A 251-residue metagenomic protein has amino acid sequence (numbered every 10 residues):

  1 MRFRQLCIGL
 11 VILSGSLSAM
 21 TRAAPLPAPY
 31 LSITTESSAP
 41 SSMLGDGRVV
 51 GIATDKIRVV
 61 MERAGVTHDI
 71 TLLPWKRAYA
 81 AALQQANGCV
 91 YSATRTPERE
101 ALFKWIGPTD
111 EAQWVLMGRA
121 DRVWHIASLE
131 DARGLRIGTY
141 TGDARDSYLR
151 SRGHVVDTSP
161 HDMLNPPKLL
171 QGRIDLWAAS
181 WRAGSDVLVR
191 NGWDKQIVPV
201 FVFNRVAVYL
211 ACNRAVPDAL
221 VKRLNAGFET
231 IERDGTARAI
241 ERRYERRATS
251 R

Functional and structural regions predicted by a protein language model:
A19, T67, A144-P160, K195 (+1 more regions): Ligand-binding clefts/hinges and TM-proximal coupling segments of bilobed small-molecule sensing domains
A24-L102, T139, R243: Extracytoplasmic small-molecule ligand-binding "clamshell" domains of the periplasmic binding protein/Venus flytrap
T35-S37, A112-V115, V189-N225, E229 (+1 more regions): Periplasmic-binding protein-like
T54-R63, R136, D143, A211-R247: Extended ligand-binding regions for polar small-molecule ligands
E62, T71, K76-G88, K104 (+4 more regions): Short helices/loops that flank or line small-molecule/ion binding pockets
T67-P74, T139, H154-K168, P199-V200: Short beta-strand-to-loop elements that line the ligand-binding cleft of bilobed periplasmic-binding protein-like
A80, A93-L102, D175-N204: A ligand-binding cleft/hinge motif common to bilobed small-molecule-binding domains
G118-I137: Flexible hinge/capping segments at coil-to-helix
